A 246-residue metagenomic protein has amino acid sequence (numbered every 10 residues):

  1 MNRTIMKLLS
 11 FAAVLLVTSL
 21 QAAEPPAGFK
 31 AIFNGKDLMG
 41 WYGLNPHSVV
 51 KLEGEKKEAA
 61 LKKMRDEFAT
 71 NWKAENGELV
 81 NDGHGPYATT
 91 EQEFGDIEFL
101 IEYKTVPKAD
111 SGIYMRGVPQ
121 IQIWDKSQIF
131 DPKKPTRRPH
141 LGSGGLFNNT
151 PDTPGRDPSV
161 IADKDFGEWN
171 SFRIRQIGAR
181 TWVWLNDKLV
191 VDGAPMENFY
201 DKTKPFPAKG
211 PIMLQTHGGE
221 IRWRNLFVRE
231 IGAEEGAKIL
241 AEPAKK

Functional and structural regions predicted by a protein language model:
M1-S10: Bacterial N-terminal signal peptides that target proteins for export
R3-T4, V17, Q215: Intrinsically disordered/low-complexity terminal segments and short unstructured peptides
A12-A22: Hydrophobic h-region of N-terminal signal peptides that target proteins for export in Gram-negative bacteria
A22-K246: Carbohydrate-interacting regions of secretory-pathway proteins
